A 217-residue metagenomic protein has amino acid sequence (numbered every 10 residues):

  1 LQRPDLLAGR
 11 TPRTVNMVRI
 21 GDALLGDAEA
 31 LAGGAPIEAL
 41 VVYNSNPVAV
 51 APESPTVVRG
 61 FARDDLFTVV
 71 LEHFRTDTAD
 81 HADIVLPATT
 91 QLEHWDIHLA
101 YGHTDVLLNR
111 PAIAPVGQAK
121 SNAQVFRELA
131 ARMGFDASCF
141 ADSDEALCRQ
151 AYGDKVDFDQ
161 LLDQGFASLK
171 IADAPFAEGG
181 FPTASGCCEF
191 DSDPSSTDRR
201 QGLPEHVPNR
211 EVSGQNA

Functional and structural regions predicted by a protein language model:
Q2-Q118, R149-A217: A cross-kingdom feature strongest in bacterial/archaeal respiratory oxidoreductases
N16, N122-V125, D144, D154: Alpha-helical structural motif
A123-C139: Non-catalytic, well-ordered alpha-helical segments in soluble enzyme domains
E128, C139, L147, A151-G153: Metal/cofactor-centered catalytic core regions of large enzymes
F135-A146, F158: Short, surface-exposed acidic
